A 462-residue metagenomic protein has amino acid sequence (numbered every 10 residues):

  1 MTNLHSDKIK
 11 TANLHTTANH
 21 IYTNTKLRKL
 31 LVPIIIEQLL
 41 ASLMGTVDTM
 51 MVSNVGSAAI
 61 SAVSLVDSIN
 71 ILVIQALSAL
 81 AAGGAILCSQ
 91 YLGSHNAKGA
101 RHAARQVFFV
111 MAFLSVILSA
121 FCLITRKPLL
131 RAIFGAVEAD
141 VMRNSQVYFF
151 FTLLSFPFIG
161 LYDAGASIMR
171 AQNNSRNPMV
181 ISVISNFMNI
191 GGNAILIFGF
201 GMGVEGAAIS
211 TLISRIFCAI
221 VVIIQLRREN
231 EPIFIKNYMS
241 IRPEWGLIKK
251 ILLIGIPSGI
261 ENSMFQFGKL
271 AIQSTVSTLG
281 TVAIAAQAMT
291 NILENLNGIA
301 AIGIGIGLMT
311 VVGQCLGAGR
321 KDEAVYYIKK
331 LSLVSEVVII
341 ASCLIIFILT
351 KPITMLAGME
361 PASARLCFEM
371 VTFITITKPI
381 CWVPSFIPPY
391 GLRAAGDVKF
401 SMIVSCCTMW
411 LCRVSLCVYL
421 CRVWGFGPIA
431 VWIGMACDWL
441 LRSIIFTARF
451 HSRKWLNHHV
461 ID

Functional and structural regions predicted by a protein language model:
M1-I34, C88-S155, G199-I256, V312-K378 (+1 more regions): Short alpha-helical transmembrane segments in multi-pass integral membrane proteins
A18-M50, N54-V55, I71-G83, L87 (+5 more regions): N-terminal transmembrane alpha-helices
K29-D48, F151, S185, S214-C218 (+4 more regions): Transmembrane helical elements of multi-pass membrane transporters/channels
I34, Q38, T49-M50, I86 (+16 more regions): Transmembrane alpha-helix boundary and packing residues in multipass membrane permease domains and related
L39, L43-S61, L130-A139, I195-M202 (+4 more regions): Helix-terminus/linker motif at the lipid-water interface of multi-pass membrane proteins
S57-S68, S145, F149, A208 (+4 more regions): Small-residue hotspots at the loop-to-helix junctions and early N-terminal turns of transmembrane alpha-helices
I60-A120, I159-P178, I284-T350, W382-C406: Small-residue-rich hydrophobic transmembrane alpha-helices
A81, F151-R170, P178-N186, A207-V222 (+5 more regions): Short runs within selected transmembrane alpha-helices of multi-pass transporters and secretion channels
